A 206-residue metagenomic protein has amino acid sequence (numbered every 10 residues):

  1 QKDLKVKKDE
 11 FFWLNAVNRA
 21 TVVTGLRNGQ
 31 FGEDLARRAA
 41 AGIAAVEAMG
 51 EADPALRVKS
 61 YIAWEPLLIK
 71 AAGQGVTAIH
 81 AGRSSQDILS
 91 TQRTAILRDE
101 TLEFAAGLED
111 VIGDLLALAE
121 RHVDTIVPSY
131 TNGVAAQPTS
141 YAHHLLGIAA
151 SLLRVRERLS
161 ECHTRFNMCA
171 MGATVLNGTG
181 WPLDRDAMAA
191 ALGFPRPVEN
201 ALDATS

Functional and structural regions predicted by a protein language model:
Q1-G178, P182-A190, P195-R196: A helix-coil-helix interface module used to build multimeric assemblies and to scaffold catalytic/cofactor sites
L192-S206: Acidic, glycine-rich loop-and-beta core segments that form the ion-binding/anion-interacting portion of active sites
